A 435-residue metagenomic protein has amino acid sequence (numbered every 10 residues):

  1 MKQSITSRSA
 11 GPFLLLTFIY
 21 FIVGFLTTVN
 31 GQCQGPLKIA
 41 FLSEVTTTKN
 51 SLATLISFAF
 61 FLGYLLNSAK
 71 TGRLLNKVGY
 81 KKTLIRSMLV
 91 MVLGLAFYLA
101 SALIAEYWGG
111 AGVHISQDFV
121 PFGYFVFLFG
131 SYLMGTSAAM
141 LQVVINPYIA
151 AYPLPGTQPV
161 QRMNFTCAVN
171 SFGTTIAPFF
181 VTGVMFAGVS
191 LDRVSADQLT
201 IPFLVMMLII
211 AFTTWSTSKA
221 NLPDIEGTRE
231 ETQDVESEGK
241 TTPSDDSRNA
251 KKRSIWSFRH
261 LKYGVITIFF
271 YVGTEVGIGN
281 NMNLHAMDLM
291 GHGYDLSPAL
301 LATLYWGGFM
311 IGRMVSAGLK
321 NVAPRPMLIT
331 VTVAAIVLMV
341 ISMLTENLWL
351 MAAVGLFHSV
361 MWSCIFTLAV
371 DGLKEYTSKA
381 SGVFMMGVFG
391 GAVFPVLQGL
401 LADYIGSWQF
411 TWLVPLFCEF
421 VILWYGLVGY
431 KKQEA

Functional and structural regions predicted by a protein language model:
G11-L42, Q142-N146, I278-A286: Extracytoplasmic
N30-Q34, R253-T303: Extracytoplasmic gate region of multi-pass secondary transporters
C33-L66: Extracellular/periplasmic helix-loop-helix junction of adjacent transmembrane segments in MFS-like secondary
T54-L75, T303-V315: Central cavity-lining transmembrane alpha-helices of secondary-active solute carriers, predominantly the Major
L84, F127, L328-I329: Primarily marks hydrophobic transmembrane alpha-helices of the MFS/SLC 12-helix fold
L89-V120, V333-T345: C-terminal ends and interior cores of transmembrane alpha-helices in multi-pass membrane transporters/permeases
M140-L154, S359-E375: Intracellular juxtamembrane helix-capping segments at the cytosolic ends of symmetry-related transmembrane helices
P159-L222: Helix-loop-helix hairpin linking two adjacent transmembrane segments in secondary transporters
